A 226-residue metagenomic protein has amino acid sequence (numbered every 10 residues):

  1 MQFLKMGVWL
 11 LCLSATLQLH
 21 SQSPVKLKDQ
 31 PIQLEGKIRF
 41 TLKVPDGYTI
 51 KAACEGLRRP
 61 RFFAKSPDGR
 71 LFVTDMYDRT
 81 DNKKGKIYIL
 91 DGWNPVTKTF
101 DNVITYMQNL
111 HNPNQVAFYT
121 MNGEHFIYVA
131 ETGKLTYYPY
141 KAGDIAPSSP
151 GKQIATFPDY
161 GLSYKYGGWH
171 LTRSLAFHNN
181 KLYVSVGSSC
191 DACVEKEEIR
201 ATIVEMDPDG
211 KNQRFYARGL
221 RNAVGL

Functional and structural regions predicted by a protein language model:
M1-S23: Bacterial Sec-dependent N-terminal signal peptides
Q22-L226: Beta-propeller domains with acidic blade repeats across secreted/periplasmic ectodomains and cytosolic WD/CNH propellers
